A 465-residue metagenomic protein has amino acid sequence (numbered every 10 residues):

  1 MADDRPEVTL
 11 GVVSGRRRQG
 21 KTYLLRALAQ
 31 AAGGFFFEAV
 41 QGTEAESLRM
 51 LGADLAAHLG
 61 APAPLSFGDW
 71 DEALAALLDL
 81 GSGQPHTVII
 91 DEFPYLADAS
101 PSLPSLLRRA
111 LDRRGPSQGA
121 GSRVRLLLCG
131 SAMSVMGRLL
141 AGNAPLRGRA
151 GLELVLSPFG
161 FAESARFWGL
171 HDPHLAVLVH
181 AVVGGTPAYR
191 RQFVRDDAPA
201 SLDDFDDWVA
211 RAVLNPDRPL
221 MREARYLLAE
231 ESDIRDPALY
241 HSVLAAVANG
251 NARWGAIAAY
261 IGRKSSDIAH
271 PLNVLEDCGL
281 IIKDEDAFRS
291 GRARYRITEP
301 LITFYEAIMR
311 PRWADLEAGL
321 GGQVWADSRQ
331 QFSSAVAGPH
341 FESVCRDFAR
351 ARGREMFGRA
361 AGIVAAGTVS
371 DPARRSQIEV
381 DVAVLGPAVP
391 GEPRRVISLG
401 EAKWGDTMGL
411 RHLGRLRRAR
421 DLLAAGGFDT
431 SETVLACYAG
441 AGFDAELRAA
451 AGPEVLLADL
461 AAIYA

Functional and structural regions predicted by a protein language model:
M1-G322: Phosphate-binding site recognition
A287, A293, T298-A465: A cross-kingdom feature that marks ATP-driven nucleic-acid transaction machinery
